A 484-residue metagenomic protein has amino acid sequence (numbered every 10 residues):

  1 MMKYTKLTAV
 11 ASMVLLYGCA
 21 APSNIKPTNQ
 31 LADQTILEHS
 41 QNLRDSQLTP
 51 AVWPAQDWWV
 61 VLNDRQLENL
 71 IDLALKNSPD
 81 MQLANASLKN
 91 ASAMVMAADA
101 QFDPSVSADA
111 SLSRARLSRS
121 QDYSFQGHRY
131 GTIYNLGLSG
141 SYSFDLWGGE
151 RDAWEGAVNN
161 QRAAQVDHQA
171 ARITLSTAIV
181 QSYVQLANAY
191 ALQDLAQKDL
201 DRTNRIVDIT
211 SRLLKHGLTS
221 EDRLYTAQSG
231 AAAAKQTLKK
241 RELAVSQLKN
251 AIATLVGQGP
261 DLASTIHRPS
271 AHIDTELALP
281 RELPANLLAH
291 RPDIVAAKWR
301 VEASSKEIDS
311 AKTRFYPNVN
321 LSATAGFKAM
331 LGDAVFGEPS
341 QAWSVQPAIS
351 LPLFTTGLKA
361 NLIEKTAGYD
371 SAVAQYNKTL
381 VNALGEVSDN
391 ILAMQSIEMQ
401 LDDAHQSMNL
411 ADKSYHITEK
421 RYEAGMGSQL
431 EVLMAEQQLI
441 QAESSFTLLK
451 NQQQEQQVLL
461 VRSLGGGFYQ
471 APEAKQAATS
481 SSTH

Functional and structural regions predicted by a protein language model:
M2-K76, V158, E242-A289, L331 (+1 more regions): Terminal intrinsically disordered/low-complexity segments used for targeting and assembly
A20-A178, V319-A323, L353-A360: Short flexible linkers and secondary-structure junctions
W53-L62, D72, S111-S139, L262-P280 (+4 more regions): Small/polar, glycine/serine/threonine/aspartate-rich low-complexity segments that form flexible
L83, D99, F144-R172, D222 (+6 more regions): Sec/SRP-type N-terminal targeting helices
N159, V166-L283, A393, I397 (+3 more regions): Periplasmic alpha-helical coiled-coil/stalk elements that build and connect Gram-negative outer-membrane
L214-L218, Y422-M426, S463-G465: A short glycine-centered flexible hinge/capping loop motif at secondary-structure junctions
